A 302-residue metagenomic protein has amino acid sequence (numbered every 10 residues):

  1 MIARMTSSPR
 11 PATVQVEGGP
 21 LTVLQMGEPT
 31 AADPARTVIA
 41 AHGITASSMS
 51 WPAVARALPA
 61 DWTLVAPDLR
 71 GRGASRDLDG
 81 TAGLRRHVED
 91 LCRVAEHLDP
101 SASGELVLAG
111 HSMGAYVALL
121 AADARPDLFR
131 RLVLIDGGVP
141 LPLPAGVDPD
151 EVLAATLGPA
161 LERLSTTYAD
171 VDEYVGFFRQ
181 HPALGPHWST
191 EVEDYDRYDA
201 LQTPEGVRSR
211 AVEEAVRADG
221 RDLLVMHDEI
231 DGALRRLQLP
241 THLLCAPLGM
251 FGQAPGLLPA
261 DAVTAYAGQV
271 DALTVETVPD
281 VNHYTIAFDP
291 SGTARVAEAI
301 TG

Functional and structural regions predicted by a protein language model:
A3-P20: N-terminal cap/lid segment of alpha/beta-hydrolase-fold proteins
T22-D77: Conserved HGGG/HGGXW glycine-rich cap/lid loop of the alpha/beta-hydrolase fold
G27, V65-A109: Active-site loop/oxyanion-hole signature of alpha/beta-hydrolase fold enzymes
D68-R72, G138, V281-N282: Short beta-to-alpha linker loops that shape the active-site pocket of alpha/beta-hydrolase fold enzymes
G104-D148: Conserved hydrolase catalytic core segment
P142-R208, A218-D228: Helix-rich cap/lid subdomain of alpha/beta-hydrolase
R236-V281: Conserved loop-alpha-helix segment in the C-terminal half of the alpha/beta-hydrolase fold that carries the catalytic
V278-P290: Catalytic histidine-centered segment of alpha/beta-hydrolase-like enzymes
